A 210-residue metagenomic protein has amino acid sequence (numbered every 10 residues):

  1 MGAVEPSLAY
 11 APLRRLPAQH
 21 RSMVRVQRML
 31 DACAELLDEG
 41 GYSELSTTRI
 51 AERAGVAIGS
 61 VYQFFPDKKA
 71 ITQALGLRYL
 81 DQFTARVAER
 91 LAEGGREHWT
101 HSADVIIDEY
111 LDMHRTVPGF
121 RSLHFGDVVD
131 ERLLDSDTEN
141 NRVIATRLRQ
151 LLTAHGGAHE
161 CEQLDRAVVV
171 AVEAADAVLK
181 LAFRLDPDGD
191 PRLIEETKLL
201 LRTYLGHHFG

Functional and structural regions predicted by a protein language model:
M1-V24, G210: N-terminal intrinsically disordered/low-complexity leader segments
R25-C33, I50, L75-F83: Generic hydrophobic, amphipathic alpha-helix propensity
R28, L36, G40-A70: Helix-turn-helix
T72-Y79, R86-V87, N140: Alpha-helical DNA-contacting segments of helix-turn-helix folds
A74, A88-R115: Hydrophobic alpha-helical connector segments
R96, T116-L123, E131-L134, R142-V168 (+1 more regions): Hydrophobic alpha-helical bundle segments that form small-molecule/ligand-binding pockets
T100, D104, D108, R142-R149 (+5 more regions): An amphipathic alpha-helix signature
S122-G126, L134, A154-L201: Hydrophobic/aromatic-rich alpha-helical bundle segments in the mid-to-C-terminal region
